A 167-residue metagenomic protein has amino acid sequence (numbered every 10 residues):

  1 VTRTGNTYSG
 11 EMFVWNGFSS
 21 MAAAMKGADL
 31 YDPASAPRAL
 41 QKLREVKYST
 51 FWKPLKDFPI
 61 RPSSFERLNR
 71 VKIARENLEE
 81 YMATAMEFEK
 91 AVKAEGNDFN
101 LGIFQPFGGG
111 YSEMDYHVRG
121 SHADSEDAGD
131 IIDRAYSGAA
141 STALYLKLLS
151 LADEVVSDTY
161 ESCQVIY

Functional and structural regions predicted by a protein language model:
V1-Y167: Short S/T/G/P-rich N-terminal loop/turn motif that feeds into the first structured element of a domain
